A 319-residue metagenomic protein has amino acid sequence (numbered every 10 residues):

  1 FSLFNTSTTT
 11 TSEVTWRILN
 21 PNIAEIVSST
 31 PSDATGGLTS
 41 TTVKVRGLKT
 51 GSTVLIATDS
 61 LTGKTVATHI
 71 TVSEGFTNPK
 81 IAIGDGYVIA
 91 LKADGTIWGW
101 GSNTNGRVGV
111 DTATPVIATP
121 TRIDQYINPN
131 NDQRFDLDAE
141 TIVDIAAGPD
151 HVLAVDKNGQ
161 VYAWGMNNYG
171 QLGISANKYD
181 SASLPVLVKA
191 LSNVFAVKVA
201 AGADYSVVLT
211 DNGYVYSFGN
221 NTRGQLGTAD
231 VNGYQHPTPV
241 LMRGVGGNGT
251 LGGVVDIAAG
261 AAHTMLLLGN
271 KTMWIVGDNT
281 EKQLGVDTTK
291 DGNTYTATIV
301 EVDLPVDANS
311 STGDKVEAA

Functional and structural regions predicted by a protein language model:
F1-T77, A318: Extracytoplasmic soluble-region selector
A24-I26, L91, W98-R122, N131-Q133 (+3 more regions): Short glycine/serine- and acidic-residue-enriched loop/turn motifs that recur at repeat junctions
T71-T104: An edge-strand/N-cap motif at the start of beta-rich repeat modules
T77, G84-D85, V116, T141 (+8 more regions): Beta-rich catalytic cores
P79, G86, G95, P149-D150 (+6 more regions): Short coil/turn segments that connect the beta-strands within blades of beta-propeller domains
K80, Y87-A90, G99, H151-A154 (+5 more regions): Conserved core positions of repeat-based scaffolds
G84, L91-K92, N103, G148 (+7 more regions): Structural WD40 beta-propeller signal
P129-E140, L191-F195, G247-G252, D307-A319: Short glycine-/Asp-/Thr-/Trp-enriched loop segments that recur within the blades of beta-propeller repeat domains
